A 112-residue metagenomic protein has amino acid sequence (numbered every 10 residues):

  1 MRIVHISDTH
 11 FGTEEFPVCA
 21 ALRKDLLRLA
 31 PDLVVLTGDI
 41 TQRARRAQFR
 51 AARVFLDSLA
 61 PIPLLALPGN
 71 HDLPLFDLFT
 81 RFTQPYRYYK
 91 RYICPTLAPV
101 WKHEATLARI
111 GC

Functional and structural regions predicted by a protein language model:
M1-S58, F76: N-terminal active-site segment of His-dependent metallophosphoesterases
A51-C112: Extended active-site neighborhood of metal-dependent phosphoesterases/phosphodiesterases
